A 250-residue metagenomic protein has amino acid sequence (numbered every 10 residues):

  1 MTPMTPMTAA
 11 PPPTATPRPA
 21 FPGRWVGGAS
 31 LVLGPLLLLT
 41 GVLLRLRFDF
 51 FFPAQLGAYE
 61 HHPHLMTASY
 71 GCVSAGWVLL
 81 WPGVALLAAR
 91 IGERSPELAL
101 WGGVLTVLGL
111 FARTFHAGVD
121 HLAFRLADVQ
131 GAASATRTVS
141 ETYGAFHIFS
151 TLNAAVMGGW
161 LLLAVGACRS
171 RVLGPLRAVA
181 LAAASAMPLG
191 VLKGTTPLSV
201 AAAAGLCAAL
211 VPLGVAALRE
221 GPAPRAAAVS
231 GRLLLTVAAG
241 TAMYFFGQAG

Functional and structural regions predicted by a protein language model:
T2-G250: Hydrophobic, aromatic-enriched alpha-helical segments typical of multi-pass transmembrane helices
